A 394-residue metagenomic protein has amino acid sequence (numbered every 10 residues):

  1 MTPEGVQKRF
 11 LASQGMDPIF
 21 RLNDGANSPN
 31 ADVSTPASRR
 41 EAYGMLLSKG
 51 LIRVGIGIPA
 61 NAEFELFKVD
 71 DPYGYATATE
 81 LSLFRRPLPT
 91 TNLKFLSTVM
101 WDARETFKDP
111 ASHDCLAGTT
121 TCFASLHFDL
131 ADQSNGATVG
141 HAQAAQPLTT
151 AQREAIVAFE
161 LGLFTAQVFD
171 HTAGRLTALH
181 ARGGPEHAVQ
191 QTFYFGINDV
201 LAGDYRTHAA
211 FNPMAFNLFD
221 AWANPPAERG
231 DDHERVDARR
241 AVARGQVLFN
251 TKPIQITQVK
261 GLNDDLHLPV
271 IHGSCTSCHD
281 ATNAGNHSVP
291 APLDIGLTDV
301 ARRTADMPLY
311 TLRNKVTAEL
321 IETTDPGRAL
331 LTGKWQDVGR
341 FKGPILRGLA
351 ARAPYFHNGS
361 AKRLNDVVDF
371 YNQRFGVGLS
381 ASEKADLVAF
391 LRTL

Functional and structural regions predicted by a protein language model:
M1-L394: Periplasmic c-type cytochrome electron-transfer domains
